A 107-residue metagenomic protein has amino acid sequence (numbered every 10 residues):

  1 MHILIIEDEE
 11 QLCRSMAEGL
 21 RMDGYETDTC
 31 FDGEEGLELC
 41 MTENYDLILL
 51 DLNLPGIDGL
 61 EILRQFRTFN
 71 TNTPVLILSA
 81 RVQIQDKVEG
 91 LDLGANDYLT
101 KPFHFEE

Functional and structural regions predicted by a protein language model:
M1-E107: N-terminal/domain-start alpha-helical segments
